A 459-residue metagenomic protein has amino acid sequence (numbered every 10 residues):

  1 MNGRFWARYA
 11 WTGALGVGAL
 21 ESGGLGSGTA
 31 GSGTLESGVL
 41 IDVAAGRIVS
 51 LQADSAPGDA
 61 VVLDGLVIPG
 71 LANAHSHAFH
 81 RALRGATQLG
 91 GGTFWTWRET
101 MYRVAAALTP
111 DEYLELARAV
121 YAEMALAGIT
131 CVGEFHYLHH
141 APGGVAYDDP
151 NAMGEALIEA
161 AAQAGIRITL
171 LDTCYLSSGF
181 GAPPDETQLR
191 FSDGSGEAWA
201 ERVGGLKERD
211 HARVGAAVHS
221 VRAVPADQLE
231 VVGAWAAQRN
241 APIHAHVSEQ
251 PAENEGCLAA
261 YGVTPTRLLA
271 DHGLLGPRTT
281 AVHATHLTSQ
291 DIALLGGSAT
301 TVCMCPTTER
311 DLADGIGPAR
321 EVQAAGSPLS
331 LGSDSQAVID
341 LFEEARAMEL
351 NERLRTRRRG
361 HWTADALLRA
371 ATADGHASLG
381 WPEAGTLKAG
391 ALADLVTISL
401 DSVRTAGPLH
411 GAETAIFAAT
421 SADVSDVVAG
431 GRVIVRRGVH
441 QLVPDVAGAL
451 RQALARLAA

Functional and structural regions predicted by a protein language model:
M1-G23, G28-S37, A44, A371-A459: Active-site microenvironment of metallo-dependent hydrolases
D54-I68: Active-site metal-binding motif and surrounding structural segment of the metallo-beta-lactamase
P69-R81, P242-P251: Histidine-centered catalytic micro-motifs
A82-E115, A141-P150, S177-G196, P251-G276 (+2 more regions): Active-site gating loops and adjacent loop-to-helix segments of metal-dependent hydrolytic enzymes
G85-R167, A198-R209, R451-A459: Alpha-helical scaffold segments that flank or form the walls of functional sites
G143-A284: Metal-coordinating catalytic core of metallo-dependent amide/deamination hydrolases
W235-P242, L274-P277, L294-C303, A324-L329 (+1 more regions): Glycine-enriched alpha-helix->loop->beta-strand junction motifs that scaffold or abut catalytic
D271-R278, R320-S402, A419: His/Asp/Glu-enriched, well-ordered alpha-helical/loop segment that forms or immediately abuts the divalent-metal
